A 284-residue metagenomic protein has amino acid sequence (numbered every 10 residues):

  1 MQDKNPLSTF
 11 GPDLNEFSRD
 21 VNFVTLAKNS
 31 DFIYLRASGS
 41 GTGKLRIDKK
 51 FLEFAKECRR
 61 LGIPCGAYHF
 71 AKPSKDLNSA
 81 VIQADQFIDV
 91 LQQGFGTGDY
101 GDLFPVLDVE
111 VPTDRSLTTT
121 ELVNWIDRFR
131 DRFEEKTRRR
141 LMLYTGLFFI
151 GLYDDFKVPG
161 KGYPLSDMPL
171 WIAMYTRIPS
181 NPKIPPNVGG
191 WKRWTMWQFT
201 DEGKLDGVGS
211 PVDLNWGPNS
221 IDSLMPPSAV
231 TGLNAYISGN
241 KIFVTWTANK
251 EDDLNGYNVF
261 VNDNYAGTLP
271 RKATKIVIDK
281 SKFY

Functional and structural regions predicted by a protein language model:
M1-E16, K157-P226: Functionally critical loop-and-helix segments that line ligand-binding/catalytic clefts of soluble enzyme domains
M1-K136: Substrate-binding cleft of extracellular glycoside hydrolase catalytic domains
G98-I184: Catalytic domains of cell-wall/extracellular-matrix polysaccharide-remodeling enzymes, centered on de-N-acetylation
F104, K241, L254-N258: Exposed beta-strand and adjacent loop surfaces of beta-rich binding modules that mediate intermolecular recognition
M225-D253: Pro/Thr/Ser/Gly-rich low-complexity, intrinsically disordered linker/stalk tracts
N249-Y265: Solvent-exposed loop/turn segments flanking beta-strands in beta-repeat/beta-sandwich domains
A266-A273: Short beta-strand segments within Ig-like beta-sandwich modules, predominantly Fibronectin type-III
I278-Y284: Beta-strand-rich modules
